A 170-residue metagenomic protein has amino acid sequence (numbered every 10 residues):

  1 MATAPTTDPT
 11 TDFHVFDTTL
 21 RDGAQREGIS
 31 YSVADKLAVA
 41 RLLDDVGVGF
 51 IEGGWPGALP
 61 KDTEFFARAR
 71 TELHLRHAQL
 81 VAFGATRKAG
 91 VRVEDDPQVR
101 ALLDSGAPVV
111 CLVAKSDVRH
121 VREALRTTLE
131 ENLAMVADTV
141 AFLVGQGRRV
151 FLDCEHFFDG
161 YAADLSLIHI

Functional and structural regions predicted by a protein language model:
P5-G28, C111-A124, G147-F157: N-terminal small/glycine-rich loop or linker at the start of catalytic domains across soluble metabolic enzymes
T11-F13, G47-G49, H74-L80, G106-P108 (+1 more regions): Short, well-ordered coil/turn segments that N-cap beta-strands
T19-D35, F83-V93, R122-E130, H156-D164: Active-site mouth loops of central-metabolism enzymes
A38-G54, D104-V109: Catalytic domains of carbohydrate-active enzymes, especially glycoside hydrolases
G49-L73, F83-R87, A114-R126, E155-G160: Glycine-rich, proline-tolerant flexible connector loops at the mouths of alpha/beta enzymes
A69-L75, V99-A107, V140-G145: Acidic (Asp/Glu)-rich catalytic clusters
E94-Q98: Catalytic cores of alpha/beta
I168-I170: Conserved small/polar residues in nucleotide/adenosyl-binding loops
